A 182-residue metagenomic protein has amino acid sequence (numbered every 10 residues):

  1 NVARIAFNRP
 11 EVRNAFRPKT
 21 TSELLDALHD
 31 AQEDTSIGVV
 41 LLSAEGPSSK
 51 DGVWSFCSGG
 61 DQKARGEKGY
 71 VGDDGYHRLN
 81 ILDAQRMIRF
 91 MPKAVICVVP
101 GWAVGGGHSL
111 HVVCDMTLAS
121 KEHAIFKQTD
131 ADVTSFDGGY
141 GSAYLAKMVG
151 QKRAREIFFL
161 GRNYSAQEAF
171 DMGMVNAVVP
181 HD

Functional and structural regions predicted by a protein language model:
N1-P47: Conserved CoA-thioester-binding segment of acyl-CoA-metabolizing enzymes
I5, R9, E23-L24, L42 (+5 more regions): Terminal peptide-recognition signature
V12, A44-M87, A103, D132-T134: Glycine- (often His-adjacent) and acidic-residue-rich active-site loop that binds/positions the CoA thioester
A15, S55, A64, Y144 (+1 more regions): Conserved beta-strand positions that form and line the central face of beta-propeller blades
A15-P18, S58, E67, F159 (+2 more regions): Phosphate-coordinating loops and pocket residues in cytosolic domains that bind phosphorylated ligands
R86-D182: Crotonase-fold acyl-CoA enzyme core
